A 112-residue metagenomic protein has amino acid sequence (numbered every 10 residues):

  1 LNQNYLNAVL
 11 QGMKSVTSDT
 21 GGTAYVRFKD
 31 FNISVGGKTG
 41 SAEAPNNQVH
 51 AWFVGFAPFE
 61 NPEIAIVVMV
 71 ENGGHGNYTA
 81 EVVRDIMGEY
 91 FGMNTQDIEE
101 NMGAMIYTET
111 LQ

Functional and structural regions predicted by a protein language model:
L1: Conserved catalytic neighborhood of penicillin-recognizing serine enzymes
N4-D97: Active-site beta-strand/loop architecture of penicillin-binding DD-peptidases
F28, D97-Q112: Acidic/histidine-enriched alpha-helical segments
